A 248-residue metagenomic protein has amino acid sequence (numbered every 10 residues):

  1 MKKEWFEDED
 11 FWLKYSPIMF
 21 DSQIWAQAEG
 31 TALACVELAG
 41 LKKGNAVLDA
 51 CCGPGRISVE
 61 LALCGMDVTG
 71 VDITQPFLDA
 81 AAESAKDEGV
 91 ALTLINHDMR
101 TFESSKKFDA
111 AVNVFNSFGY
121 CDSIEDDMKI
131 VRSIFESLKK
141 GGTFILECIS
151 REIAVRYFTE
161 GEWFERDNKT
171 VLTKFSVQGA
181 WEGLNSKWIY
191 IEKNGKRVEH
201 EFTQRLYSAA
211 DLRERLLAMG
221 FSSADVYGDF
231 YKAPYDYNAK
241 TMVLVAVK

Functional and structural regions predicted by a protein language model:
M1-K42: Conserved class I S-adenosyl-L-methionine
G44-C51: Conserved class I S-adenosyl-L-methionine
R56-T101: Class I SAM-dependent methyltransferase SAM/SAH-binding core
T101-A110: A short acidic, Gly/Pro-enriched loop at the edge of an enzyme's catalytic core that lines a small-molecule cofactor
D109-E125: A short SAM/SAH-binding and catalytic strip from SAM-dependent methyltransferases
M128-K140: A short glycine-rich, Lys/Arg-flanked "PGG" loop and its adjoining helix->strand segment in the class I
I145-R215: SAM-dependent methyltransferase
A209-K248: C-terminal lobe and adjacent flexible extensions of AdoMet/dcAdoMet transferase-like proteins
